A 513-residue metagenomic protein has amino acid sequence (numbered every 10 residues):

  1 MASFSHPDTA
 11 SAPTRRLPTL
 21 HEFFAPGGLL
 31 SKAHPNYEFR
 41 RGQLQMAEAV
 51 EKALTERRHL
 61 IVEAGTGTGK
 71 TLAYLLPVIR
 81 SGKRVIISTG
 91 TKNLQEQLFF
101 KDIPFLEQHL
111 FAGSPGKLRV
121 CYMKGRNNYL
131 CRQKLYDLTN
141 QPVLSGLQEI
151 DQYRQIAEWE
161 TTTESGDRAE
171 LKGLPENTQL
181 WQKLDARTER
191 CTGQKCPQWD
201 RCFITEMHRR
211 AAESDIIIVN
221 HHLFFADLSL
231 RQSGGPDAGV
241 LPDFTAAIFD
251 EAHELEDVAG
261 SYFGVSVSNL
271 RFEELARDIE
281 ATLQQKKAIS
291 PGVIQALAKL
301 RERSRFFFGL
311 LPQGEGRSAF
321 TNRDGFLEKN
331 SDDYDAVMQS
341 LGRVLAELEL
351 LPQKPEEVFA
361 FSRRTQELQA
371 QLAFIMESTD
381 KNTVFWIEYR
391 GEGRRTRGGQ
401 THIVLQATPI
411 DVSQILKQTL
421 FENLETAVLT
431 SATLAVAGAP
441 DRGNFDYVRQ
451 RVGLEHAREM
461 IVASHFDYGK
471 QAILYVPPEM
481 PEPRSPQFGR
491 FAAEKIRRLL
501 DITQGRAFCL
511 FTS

Functional and structural regions predicted by a protein language model:
A2-A33, K83-I217, H222-F225, R277-Q284 (+4 more regions): A substrate-engagement module of RecA-like helicase motors
P13-I61: Conserved pre-motif I regulatory segment
E51-K52, T71-R84, K101-F105: Walker A/P-loop NTP-binding motif
T55-L60, K83, E425, G505-R506: Pre-Walker A (Motif I) flank of P-loop NTPase domains
T55-Y74: Walker A/P-loop
R80, N93-E96, F100-P104, T188-R190 (+2 more regions): Signature of the SF2 helicase/ATPase Hel1-core->accessory helical subdomain module
Q182-I217, L228-D237, V344-M480, Q487-E494: A contiguous, basic/glycine-rich beta-loop/short-helix subdomain that forms a polymer-engagement track
T503-S513: Conserved strand-helix element at the start of the C-terminal RecA-like helicase core
